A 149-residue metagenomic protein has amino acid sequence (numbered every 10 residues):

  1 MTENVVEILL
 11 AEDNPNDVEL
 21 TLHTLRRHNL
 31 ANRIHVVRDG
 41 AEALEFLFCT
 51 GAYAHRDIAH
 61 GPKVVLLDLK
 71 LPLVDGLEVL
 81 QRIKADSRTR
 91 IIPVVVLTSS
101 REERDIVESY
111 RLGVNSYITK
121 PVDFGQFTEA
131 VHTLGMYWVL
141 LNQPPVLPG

Functional and structural regions predicted by a protein language model:
M1-L10, P15-H35, D39-F48, Y53-V64 (+1 more regions): Non-catalytic signal-transmission and effector/linker regions of two-component phosphorelay proteins
R56-H60, K84-I91, L112: Conserved phosphotransfer cores of two-component systems
D68, T98: Active-site residues of response regulator receiver
L71-V74, I83: Hydrophobic residue at a beta-alpha junction that N-caps the helix immediately following a catalytic beta-strand/loop
P72, R90, E102: The feature encodes the CheY-like receiver
N115: Short, glycine/charged-rich "phosphate-handling" switch motifs in NTP-dependent and phosphotransfer domains
K120: A Lys-centered signature of the CheY-like receiver
